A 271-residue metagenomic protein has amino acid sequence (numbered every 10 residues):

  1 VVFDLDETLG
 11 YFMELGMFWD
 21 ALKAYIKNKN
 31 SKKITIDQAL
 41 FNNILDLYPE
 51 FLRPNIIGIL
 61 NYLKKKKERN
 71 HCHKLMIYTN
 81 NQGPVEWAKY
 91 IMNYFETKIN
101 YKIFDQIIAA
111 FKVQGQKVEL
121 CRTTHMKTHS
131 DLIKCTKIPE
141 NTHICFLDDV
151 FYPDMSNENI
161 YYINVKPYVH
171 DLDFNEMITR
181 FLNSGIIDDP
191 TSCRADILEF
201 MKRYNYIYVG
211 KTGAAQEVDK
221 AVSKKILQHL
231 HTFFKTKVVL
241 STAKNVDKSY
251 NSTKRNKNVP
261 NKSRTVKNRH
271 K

Functional and structural regions predicted by a protein language model:
V1-F3, C145-F146: Residue-level marker for buried hydrophobic side chains located in beta-strands that build the well-ordered beta-sheet
V2-Q116: Alpha-helical substrate-recognition element adjacent to the catalytic core
P84-K257, K262-R269: C-terminal cap/substrate-recognition subdomain and adjoining C-terminal extension of metal-dependent phosphatase-like
